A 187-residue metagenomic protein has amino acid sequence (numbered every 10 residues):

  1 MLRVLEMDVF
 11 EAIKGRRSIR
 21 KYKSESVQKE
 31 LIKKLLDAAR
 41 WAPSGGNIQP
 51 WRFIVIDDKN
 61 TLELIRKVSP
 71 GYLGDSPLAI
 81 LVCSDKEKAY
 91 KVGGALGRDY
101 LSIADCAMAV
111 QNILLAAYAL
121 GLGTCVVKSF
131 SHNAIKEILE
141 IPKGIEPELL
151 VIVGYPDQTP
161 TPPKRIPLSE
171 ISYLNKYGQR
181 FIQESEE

Functional and structural regions predicted by a protein language model:
M1-E187: Acidic, surface-exposed loops and disordered segments
